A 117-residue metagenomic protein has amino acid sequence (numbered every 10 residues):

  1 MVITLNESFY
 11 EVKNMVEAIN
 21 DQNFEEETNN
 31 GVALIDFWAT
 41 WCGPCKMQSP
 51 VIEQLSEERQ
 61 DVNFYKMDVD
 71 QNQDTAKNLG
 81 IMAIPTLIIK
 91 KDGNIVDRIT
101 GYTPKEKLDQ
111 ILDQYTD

Functional and structural regions predicted by a protein language model:
M1-N14: Short, Lys/Arg-enriched N-terminal segments with co-localized hydrophobic residues within the first ~10-30 amino acids
E17-Q22: Short acidic-hydrophobic, aromatic-tinged amphipathic segments that line or gate anion-handling sites
N29-W38: Short active-site neighborhood of thiol/selenol oxidoreductases, capturing the structured segment around
K46-R59: Typically the conserved alpha-helix immediately C-terminal to a functionally engaged Cys/Sec in thioredoxin-like
D68-D70: Conserved acidic residues
Q73, L79-I88: Structural micro-motif
K91-D117: Non-catalytic, surface beta->alpha helical segment in thiol-disulfide oxidoreductase systems
